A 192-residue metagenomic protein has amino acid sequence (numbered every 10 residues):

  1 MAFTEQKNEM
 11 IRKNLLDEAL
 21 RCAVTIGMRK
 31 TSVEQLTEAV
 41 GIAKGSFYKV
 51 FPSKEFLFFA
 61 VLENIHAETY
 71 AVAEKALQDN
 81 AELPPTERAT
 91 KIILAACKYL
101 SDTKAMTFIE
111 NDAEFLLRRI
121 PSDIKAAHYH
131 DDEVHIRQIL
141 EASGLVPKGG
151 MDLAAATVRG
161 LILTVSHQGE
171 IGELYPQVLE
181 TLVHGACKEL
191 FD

Functional and structural regions predicted by a protein language model:
M1-M10, D192: N-terminal intrinsically disordered/low-complexity leader segments
I11, K54, V61, I65-T69 (+5 more regions): Hydrophobic/aromatic residues within well-ordered alpha-helical segments
I11-A19, L36, L57, V61-A73 (+1 more regions): Generic hydrophobic, amphipathic alpha-helix propensity
C22-F56, A60: Helix-turn-helix
A60, E74-D102: Hydrophobic alpha-helical connector segments
A67-Y70, R118-L145, G149-A156: Amphipathic alpha-helical packing segments from all-alpha helical-bundle domains
E74-K75, I109-R118: Short linear capping/connector segments at secondary-structure termini
F108, D112, E141-A186: Hydrophobic/aromatic-rich alpha-helical bundle segments in the mid-to-C-terminal region
